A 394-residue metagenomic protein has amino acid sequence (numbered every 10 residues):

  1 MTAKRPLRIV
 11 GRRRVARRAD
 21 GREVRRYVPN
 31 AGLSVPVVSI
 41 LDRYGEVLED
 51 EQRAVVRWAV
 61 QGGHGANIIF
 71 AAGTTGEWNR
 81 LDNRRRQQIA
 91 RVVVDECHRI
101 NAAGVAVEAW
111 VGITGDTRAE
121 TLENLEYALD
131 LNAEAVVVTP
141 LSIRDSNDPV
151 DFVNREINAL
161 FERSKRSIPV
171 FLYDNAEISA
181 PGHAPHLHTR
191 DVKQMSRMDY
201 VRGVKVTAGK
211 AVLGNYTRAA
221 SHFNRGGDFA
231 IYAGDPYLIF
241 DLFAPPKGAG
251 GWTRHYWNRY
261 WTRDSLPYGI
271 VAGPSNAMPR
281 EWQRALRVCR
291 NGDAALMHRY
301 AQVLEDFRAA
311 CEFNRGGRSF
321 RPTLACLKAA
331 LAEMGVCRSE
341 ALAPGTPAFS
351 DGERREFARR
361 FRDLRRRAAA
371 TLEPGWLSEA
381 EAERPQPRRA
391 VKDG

Functional and structural regions predicted by a protein language model:
T2-L187, V192, P344-F349, R365-K392: Active-site beta->alpha loop and helix N-cap motifs at the rims of alpha/beta catalytic domains
K4-R25, P29, S34-I40, G62-H64 (+1 more regions): C-terminal alpha-helical cap/extension of soluble enzyme domains
R13, T114, L131, N215-Y232 (+1 more regions): A short, hydrophobic/aromatic-rich structural module that often spans a beta strand with its adjoining loop
V47, E51-V55, R85, I89 (+12 more regions): General structural feature for long, well-ordered alpha-helical segments within catalytic domains of soluble enzymes
A159-F320: Catalytic alpha/beta core domains of metabolic enzymes, predominantly
